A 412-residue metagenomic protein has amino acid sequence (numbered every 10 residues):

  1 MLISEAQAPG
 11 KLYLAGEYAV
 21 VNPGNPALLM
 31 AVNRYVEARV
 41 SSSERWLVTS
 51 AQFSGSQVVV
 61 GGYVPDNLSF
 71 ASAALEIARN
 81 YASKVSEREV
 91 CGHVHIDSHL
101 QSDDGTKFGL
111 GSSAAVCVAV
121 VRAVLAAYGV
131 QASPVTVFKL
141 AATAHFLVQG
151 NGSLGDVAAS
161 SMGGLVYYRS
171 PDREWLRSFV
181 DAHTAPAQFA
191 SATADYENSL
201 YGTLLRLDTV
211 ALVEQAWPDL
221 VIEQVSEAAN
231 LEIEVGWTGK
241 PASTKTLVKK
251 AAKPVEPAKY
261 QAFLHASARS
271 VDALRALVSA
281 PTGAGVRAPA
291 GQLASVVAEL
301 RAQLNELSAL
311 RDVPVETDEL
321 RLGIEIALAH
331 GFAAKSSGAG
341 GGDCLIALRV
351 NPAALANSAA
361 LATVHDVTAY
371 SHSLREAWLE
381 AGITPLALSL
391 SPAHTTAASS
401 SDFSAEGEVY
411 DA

Functional and structural regions predicted by a protein language model:
L2-A15, V20-N22, L29-R88, L100-G105 (+4 more regions): C-terminal nucleotide
H93-H95: Conserved phosphate-donor
F108-Q131, G164: DPxDG-like acidic metal-binding loop motif
L110-S112, A333-G341: Short glycine/threonine-rich catalytic loop with a Thr-x-Gly-x-Asp
A132-S133, N151: Short conserved catalytic/interaction loops centered on acidic-Pro-aromatic/His motifs
P134-F138: A sequence/structural signal of beta-propeller blade repeats
